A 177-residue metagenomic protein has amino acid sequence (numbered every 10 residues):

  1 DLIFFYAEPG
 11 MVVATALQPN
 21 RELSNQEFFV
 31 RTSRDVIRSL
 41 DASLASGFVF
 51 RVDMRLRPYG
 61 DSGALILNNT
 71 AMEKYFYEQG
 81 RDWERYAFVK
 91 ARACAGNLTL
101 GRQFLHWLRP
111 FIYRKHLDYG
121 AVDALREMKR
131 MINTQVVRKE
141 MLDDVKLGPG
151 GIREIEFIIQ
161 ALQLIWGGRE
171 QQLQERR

Functional and structural regions predicted by a protein language model:
D1-R177: A nucleotide- and high-energy phosphate-metabolite-utilizing enzyme signature
